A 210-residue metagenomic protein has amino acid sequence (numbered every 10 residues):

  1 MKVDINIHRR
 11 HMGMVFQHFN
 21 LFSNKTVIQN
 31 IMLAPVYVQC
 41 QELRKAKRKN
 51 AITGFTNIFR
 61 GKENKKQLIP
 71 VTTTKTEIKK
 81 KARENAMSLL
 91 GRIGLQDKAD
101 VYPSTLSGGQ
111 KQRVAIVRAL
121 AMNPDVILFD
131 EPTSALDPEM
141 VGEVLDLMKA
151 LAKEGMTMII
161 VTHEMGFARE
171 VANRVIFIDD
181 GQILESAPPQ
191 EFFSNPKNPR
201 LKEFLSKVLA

Functional and structural regions predicted by a protein language model:
M1-G13, K75-K80, N195-P196: ABC ATPase NBD coupling module
V101, M122, E154: Conserved signature/switch motifs of ABC ATPase nucleotide-binding domains
Y102-L106, Q110: Conserved ABC ATPase signature
I127-D130: Catalytic Walker B motif of ABC-type/P-loop ATPase nucleotide-binding domains
T162-H163: H-loop/switch region of ABC-family ATPase nucleotide-binding domains
S186-A187: ABC ATPase "signature
